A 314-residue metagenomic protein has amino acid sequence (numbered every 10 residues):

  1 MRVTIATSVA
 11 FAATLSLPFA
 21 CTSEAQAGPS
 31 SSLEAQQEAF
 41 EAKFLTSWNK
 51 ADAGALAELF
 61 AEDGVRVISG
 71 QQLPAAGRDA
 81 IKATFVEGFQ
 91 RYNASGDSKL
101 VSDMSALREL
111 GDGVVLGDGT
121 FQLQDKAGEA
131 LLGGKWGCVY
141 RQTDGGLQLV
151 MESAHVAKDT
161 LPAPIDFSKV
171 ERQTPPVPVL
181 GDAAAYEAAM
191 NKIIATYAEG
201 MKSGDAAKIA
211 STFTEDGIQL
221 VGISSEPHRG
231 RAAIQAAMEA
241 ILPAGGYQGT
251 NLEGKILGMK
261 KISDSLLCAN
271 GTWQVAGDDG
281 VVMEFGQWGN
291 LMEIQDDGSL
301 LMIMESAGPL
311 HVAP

Functional and structural regions predicted by a protein language model:
M1-V9: Bacterial N-terminal signal peptides that target proteins for export
S8-P18: Bacterial N-terminal signal peptides
C21-L59, K158-A207, S211-E215, P314: Short, low-complexity N-terminal intrinsically disordered segments enriched in polar/charged residues
S31-E38, A53-G113, E187, A206-S265: A solvent-exposed, acidic/Ser-Thr-rich amphipathic alpha-helical stretch
F85, S102-R108, T120-L123, K135-Q142 (+5 more regions): Hydrophobic/aromatic beta-strand elements that line small-molecule binding cavities or substrate pockets in beta-rich
R91-S95, L123-L131, A244-Q248, V275-M283: Short, cysteine-centered beta-strand-loop-beta hairpins and adjacent loop/turn segments enriched in charged/polar
D112-F121, D264-W273: A short hydrophobic beta-strand element
L131-K169, M283-A313: Short beta-strand edge/turn micro-motifs at domain boundaries
